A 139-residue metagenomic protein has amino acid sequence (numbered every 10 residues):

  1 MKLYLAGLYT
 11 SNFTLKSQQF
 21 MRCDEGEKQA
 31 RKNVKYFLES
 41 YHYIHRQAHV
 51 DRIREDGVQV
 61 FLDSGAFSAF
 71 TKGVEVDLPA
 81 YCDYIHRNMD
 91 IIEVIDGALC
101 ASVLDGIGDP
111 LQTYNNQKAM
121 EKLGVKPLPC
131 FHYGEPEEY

Functional and structural regions predicted by a protein language model:
M1-N115: Non-catalytic, usually N-terminal nucleic-acid engagement modules in DNA/RNA processing proteins
R54, A119-K122: Short, surface-exposed basic-aromatic patches at helix termini and helix-loop junctions that form
L111-K118, E135-Y139: Distinct, well-ordered alpha-helical segments
L123-Y139: Glycine-rich phosphate/ribose-binding loops and adjacent secondary-structure elements that form binding surfaces
